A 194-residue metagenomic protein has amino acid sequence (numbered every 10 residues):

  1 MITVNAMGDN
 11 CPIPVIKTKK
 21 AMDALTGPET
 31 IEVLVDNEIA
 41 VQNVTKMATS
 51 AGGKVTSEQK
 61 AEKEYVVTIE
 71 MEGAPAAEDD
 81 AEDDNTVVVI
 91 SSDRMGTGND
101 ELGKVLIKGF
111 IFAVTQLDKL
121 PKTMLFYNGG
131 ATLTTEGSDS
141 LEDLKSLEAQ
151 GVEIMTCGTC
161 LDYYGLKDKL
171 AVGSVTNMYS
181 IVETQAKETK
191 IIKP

Functional and structural regions predicted by a protein language model:
M1-V44: Ordered, small/hydrophobic-rich secondary-structure cores
E32-V35, P121-G129, E153-G158: Short internal beta-strands
N37-E72: Helix-enriched interaction subdomains in cytosolic or periplasmic regions, typified by TIR/SEFIR signaling/NADase cores
N43, M124, N128-E153: Active-site acidic carboxylates
T49, E148, Q185-A186: Anion (oxyanion) recognition and catalysis
K54-Q59, S140-Y164: A glycine-rich helix N-cap at a beta->alpha junction
E58-P75, V182-P194: C-terminal edge-of-domain segments
D80-G137: Conserved mixed alpha/beta catalytic, RNA-binding, or beta-rich assembly cores of soluble enzyme, regulatory
